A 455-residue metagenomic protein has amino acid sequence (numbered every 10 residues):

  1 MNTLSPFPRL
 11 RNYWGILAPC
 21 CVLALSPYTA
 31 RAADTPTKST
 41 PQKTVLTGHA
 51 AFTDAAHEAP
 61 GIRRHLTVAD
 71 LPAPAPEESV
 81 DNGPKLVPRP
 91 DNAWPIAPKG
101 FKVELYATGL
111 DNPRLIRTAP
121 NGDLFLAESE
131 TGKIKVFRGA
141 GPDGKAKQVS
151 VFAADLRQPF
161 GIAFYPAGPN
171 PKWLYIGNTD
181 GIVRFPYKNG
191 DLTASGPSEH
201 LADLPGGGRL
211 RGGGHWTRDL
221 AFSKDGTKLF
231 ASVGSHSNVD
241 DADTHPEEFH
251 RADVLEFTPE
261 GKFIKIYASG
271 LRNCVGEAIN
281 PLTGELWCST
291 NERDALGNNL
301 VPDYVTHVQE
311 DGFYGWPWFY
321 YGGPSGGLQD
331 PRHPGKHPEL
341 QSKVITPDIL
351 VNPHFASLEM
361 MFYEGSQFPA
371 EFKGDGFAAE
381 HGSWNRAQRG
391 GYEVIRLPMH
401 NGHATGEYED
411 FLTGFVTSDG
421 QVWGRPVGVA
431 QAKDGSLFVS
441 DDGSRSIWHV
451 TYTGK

Functional and structural regions predicted by a protein language model:
W14-S26: Bacterial N-terminal signal peptides
T44-P98, P171, V183, T217 (+7 more regions): Beta-propeller domain segments
W94-P95, N121-A146, G190: Beta-propeller domains
L105-L110, V151-R157, L201-G212, I266-G270 (+3 more regions): Surface loop/turn motifs at the tips and blade-to-blade linkers of beta-strand repeat domains
G109, P113-R114, K133-A167: Blade-loop segments of beta-propeller domains
L124-L126, K172-I176, K228-A231, L286-C288 (+2 more regions): Hydrophobic beta-strand segments that make up the repeating blades of beta-propeller and related beta-repeat
K147-V149, A153-Y165, K172, N178-D225 (+1 more regions): Asp-box/WD-like beta-propeller blade repeats and closely related beta-sheet repeat scaffolds
